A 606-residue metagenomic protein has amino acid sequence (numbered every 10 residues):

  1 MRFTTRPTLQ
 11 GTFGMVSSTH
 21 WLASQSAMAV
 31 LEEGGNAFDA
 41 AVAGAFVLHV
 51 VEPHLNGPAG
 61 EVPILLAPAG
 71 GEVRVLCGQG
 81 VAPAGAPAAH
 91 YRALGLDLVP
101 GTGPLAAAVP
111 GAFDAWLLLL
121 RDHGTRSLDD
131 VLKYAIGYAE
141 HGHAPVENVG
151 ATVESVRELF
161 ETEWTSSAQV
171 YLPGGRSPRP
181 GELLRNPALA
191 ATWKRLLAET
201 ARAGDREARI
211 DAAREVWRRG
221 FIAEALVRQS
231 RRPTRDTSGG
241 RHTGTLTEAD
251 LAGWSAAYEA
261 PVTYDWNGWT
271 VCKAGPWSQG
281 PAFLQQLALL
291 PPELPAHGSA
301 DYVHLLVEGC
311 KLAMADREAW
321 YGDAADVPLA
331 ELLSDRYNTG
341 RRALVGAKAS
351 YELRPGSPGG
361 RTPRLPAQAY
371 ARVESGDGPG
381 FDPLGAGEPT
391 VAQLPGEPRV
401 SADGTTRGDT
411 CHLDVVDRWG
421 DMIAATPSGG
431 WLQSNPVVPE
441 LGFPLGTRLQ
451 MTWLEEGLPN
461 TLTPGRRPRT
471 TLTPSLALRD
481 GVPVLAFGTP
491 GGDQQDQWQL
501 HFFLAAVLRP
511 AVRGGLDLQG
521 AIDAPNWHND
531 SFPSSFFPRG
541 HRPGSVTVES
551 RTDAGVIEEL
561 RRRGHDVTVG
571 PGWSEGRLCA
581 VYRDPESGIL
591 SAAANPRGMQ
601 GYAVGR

Functional and structural regions predicted by a protein language model:
M1-A29, A37-A212, W217-V271, G275-S278: Noncatalytic scaffold domains of N-terminal-nucleophile
G35-A37, T125-L132, H297-V303, R509-G520: Short, charged, surface-exposed loops that flank catalytic or proteolytic processing sites
V50-A67, E72-V75, P233-T247, E388-T406 (+6 more regions): Active-site rim segments in enzyme catalytic domains, especially the processed small/beta chain of N-terminal
R74-D122, V153-R157, C272-A296, P464-F532: N-terminal accessory/precursor segments of enzymes
V227, G244, P295-S428, V438 (+2 more regions): Internal maturation/activation junctions in enzymes
M314, A319, D323, W419 (+3 more regions): Extended C-terminal subregions enriched in glycine
A554-R606: In a subset of proteins, long, contiguous C-terminal domains/tails are tracked
